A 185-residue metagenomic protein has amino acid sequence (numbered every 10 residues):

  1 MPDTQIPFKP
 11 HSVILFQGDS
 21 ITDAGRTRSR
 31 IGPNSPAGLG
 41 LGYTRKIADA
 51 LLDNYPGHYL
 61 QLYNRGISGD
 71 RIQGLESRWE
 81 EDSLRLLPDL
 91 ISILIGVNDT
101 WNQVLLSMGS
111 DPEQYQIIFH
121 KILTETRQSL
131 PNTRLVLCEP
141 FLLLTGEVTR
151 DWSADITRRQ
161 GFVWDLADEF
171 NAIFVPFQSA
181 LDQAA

Functional and structural regions predicted by a protein language model:
D3-P10, K46-Q61, G74-A185: Alpha-helical cap/lid subdomain in secreted, periplasmic, or secretory-pathway luminal O-acyl-processing enzymes
T4-A37: Short glycine-rich His-centered loop
F16-Q17, N64, L137: A structural signal for the hydrophobic beta-strands that form the central parallel beta-sheet of Rossmann-like
Q17-S20, S68, I95-V97: Glycine-rich beta-strand-to-loop/alpha-helix junction loops that act as flexible
D23, T27, D53-P56, S68: Short helix-loop boundary/capping segments at the starts of domains
R30-L52: Short catalytic helix/loop segments, enriched in acidic residues and glycine and frequently bearing histidine
Y63-R71: Short beta->alpha junction loops
